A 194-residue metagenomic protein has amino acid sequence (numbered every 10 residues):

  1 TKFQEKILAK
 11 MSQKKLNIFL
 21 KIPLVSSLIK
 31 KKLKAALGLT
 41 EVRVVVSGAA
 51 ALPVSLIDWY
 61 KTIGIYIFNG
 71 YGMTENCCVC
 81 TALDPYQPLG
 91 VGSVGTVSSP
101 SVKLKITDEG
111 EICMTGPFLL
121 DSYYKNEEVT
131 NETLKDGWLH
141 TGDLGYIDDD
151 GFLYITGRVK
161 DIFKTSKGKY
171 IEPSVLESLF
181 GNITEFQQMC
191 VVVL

Functional and structural regions predicted by a protein language model:
K2-L89, K103, F186-Q187: Gly/Ser/Thr-rich phosphate-binding loop
A49, G72, G116, D143 (+1 more regions): Conserved G/P- and acidic residue-centered "switch" motifs that form tight phosphate/ATP-binding loops in soluble
A49, L120, P173: Glycine-rich phosphate/pyrophosphate-binding beta-alpha loops
Y71, S93-T96, V192-L194: Replace "in large, NTP-powered and nucleic-acid-processing enzymes" with "in large, NTP-powered factors and other
V97-S101, K105-T107, E111-T165: Conserved ATP-binding/catalytic segment of the ANL
L144, D149, I183-L194: C-terminal boundary motif of the adenylate-forming
G145, I171-P173: Long hydrophobic segments that form regular secondary structure
